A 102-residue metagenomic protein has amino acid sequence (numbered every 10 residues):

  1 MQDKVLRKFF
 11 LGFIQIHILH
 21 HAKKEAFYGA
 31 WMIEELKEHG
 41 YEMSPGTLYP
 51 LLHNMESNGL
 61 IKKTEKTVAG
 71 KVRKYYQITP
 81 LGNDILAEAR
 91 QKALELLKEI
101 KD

Functional and structural regions predicted by a protein language model:
M1-V5: Short, intrinsically disordered or compositionally biased N-terminal tails of bacterial proteins
L6-T47: N-terminal helix-turn-helix DNA-binding core of bacterial DNA-binding proteins
H39, M55, A93: The DNA-recognition helices of helix-turn-helix-type DNA-binding domains
T47-L48, G82: Helical "lid/switch" subdomain of P-loop NTPase nucleotide-binding domains
L48-P50, N54-M55: Basic amphipathic alpha-helical segments that dock to polyanions
N58-V72, Q77: Beta-hairpin "wing" of winged helix-turn-helix
V72-R90: Basic, amphipathic "hinge/linker" alpha-helix immediately C-terminal to the N-terminal HTH DNA-binding motif
D84-D102: Amphipathic alpha-helical dimerization/coiled-coil segments that flank or bridge DNA-binding/regulatory modules
